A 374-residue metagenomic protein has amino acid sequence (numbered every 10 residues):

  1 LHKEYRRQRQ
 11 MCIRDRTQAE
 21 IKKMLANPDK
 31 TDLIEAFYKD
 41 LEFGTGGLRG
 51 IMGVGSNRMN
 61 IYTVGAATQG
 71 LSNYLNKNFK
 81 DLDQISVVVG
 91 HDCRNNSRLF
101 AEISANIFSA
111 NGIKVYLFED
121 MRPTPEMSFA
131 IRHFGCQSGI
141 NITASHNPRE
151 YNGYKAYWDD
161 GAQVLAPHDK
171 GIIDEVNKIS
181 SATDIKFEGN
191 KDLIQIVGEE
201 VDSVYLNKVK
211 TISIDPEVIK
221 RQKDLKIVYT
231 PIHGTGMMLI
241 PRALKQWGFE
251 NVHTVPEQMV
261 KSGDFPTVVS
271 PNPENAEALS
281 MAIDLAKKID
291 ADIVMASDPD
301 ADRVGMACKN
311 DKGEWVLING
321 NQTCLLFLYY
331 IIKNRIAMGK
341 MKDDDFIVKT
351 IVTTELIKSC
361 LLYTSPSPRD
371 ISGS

Functional and structural regions predicted by a protein language model:
L1-R9, I13, Y363-S374: Single conserved hydrophobic/aromatic residue that forms the stacking wall/gate of nucleotide- or nucleobase-binding
R16-S104, G198-D224, T235: An N-terminal, well-structured beta->alpha segment
D32-A36, L41, N152-A278: Gly/Ser/Thr-enriched, mixed-charge loops and adjacent short helices that form phosphate/oxyanion-binding elements
E42-G44, Q222-K245, K342-F346, I351-S365 (+1 more regions): A structured phosphate/pyrophosphate-recognition subdomain
K77-D81, N106-Y116, F134-S138, A182 (+7 more regions): Secondary-structure transition/capping motifs at alpha-helix termini and the adjoining loop/turn into the next element
V88-Y151, E250-G305: N-terminal small/polar loop signature for handling phosphorylated ligands or for N-terminal nucleophile
E119, I179-E200, N310-S365, R369: Proline/glycine-rich low-complexity loops and linkers
I140, N152-I173, V304-I336: Glycine-rich phosphate-binding loop of actin/hexokinase-like ATP-binding domains
